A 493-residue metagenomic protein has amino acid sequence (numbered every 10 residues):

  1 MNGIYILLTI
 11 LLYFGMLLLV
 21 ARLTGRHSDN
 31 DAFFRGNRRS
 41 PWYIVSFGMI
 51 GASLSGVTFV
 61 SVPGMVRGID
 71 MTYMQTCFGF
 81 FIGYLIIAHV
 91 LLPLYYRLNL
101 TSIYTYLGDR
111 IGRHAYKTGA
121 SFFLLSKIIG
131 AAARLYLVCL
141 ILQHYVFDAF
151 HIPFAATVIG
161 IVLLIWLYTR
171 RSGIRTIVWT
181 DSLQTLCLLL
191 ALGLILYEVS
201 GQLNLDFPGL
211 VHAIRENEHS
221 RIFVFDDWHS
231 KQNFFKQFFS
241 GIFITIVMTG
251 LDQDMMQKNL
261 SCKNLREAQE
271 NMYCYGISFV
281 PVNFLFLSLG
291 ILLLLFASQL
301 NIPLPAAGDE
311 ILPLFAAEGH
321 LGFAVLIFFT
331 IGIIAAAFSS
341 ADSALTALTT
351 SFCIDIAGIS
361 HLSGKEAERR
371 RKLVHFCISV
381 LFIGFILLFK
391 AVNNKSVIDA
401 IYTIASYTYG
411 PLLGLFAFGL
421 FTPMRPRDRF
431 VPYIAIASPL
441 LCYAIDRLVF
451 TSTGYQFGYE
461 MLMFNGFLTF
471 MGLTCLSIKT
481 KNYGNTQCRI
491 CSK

Functional and structural regions predicted by a protein language model:
M1-K493: Membrane-embedded helix-loop-helix hairpins and adjacent transmembrane boundary segments in multi-pass transporters
